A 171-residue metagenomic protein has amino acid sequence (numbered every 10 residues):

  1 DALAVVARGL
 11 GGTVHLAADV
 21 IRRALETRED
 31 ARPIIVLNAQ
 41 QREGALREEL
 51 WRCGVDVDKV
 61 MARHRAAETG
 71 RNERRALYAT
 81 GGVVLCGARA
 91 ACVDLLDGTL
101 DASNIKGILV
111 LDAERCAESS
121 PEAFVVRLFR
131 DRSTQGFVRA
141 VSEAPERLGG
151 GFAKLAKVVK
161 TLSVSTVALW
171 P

Functional and structural regions predicted by a protein language model:
D1-A2, G151, A168-P171: N-terminal regions of ATP-driven nucleic-acid and macromolecular assemblies, encompassing P-loop NTP-binding domains
L3-G54, A88-V93, P121, P145-R147: Conserved Walker A/P-loop ATP-binding site and its immediately adjacent core in helicase/helicase-like ATPase domains
A24-E29, G54-V57, R75-A79, T99-S103 (+1 more regions): Conserved catalytic network of the ASCE P-loop NTPase/AAA+ motor domain
R32-P33, V55-E68: Conserved RecA-like helicase motor-core motifs
I35-V36, R63-H64, V138-A140: Short, hydrophobic beta-strand segments that form beta-sheet elements in well-ordered domains
E68-L85: Conserved motor-coupling elements within RecA-like helicase/translocase cores
G81-V84, A88-A91, L96-R147, F152 (+1 more regions): SF2 helicase catalytic motif II
A156-W170: Interdomain motor-coupling "hinge/lid" segment immediately C-terminal to the ATP-binding subdomain of NTP-driven enzymes
